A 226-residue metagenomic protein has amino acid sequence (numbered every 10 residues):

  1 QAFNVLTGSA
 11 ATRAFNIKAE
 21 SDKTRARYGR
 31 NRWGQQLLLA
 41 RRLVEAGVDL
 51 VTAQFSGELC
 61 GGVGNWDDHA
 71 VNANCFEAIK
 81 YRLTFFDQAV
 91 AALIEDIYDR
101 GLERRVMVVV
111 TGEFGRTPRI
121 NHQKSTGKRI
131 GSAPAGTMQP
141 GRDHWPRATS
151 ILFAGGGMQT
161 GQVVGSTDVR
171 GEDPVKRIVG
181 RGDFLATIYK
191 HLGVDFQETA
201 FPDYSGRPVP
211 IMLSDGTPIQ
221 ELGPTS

Functional and structural regions predicted by a protein language model:
Q1-S226: Ligand-binding pockets and gating/stacking loops
